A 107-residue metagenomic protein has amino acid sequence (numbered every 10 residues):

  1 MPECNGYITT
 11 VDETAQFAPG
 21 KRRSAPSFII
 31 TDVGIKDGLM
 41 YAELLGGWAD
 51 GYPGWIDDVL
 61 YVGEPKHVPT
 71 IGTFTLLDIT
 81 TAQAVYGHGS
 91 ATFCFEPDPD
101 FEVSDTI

Functional and structural regions predicted by a protein language model:
M1-I107: Surface-exposed, beta-sheet-biased, low-hydrophobicity segments with strongly acidic/polar composition
